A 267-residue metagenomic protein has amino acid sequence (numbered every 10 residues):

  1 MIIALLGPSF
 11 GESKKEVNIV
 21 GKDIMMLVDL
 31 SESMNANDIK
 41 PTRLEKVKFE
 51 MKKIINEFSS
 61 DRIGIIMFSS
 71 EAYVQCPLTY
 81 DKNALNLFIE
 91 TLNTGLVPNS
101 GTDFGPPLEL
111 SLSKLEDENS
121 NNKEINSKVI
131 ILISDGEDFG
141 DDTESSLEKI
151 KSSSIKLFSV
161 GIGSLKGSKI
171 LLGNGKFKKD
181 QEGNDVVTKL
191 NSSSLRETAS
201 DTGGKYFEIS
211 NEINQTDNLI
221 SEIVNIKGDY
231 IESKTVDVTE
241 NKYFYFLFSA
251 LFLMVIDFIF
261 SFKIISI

Functional and structural regions predicted by a protein language model:
M1, L85, S111, L157 (+2 more regions): Residue-level signature of catalytic and energy-coupling elements of molecular machines, predominantly ATP/GTP-dependent
M1-K15, N225-I267: C-terminal signal-anchor/stop-transfer transmembrane helix together with its immediate cytosolic, Lys/Arg-enriched
G7-K128, D142-T143: Membrane-embedded segments
L27, I133, V255: Generic enzyme active-site microenvironment
E32-S33, S70-V74, G136-F139, G163-G167 (+1 more regions): Solvent-exposed loop/turn segments at secondary-structure junctions within structured extracellular/periplasmic domains
S60-R62, N126-K128, S153-F158, G203: Loop/turn elements at helix/coil->beta-strand transitions in domains of secreted/extracellular proteins
N99-T102, G136-E197, D201: VWA/integrin I-like adhesion module and closely mimicked acidic/polar interface patches used
R196-N225: Extended, hydrophilic extramembrane loops/domains of integral membrane proteins
